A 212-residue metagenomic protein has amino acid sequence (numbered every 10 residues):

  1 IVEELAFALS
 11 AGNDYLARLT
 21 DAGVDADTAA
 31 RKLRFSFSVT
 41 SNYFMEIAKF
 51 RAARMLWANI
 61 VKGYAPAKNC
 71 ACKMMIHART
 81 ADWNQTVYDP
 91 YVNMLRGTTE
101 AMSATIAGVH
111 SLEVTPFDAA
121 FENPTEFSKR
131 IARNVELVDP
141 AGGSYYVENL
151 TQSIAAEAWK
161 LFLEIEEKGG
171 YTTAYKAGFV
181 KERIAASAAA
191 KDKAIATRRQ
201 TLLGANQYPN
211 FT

Functional and structural regions predicted by a protein language model:
I1-S103, P116-N134: Helix-rich catalytic cores of soluble enzyme domains
R34-S36, M75-A78, N93-M94, S103-T105 (+5 more regions): Structured core elements
T40-N42, A81-N84, V109, F117-A119 (+3 more regions): Short, glycine-/Ser/Thr-/acidic-enriched flexible segments
W57, A107, V135, G143 (+1 more regions): Conserved, mostly hydrophobic/aromatic
N84, P116-F121, E136-P140, S144-S153 (+1 more regions): N-terminal glycine-/lysine-enriched basic segments
H110, L137, E157-T212: Intrinsic disorder at enzyme termini
A132, E148-T151, A155, F162 (+1 more regions): Generic hydrophobic alpha-helical scaffold/packing signal
